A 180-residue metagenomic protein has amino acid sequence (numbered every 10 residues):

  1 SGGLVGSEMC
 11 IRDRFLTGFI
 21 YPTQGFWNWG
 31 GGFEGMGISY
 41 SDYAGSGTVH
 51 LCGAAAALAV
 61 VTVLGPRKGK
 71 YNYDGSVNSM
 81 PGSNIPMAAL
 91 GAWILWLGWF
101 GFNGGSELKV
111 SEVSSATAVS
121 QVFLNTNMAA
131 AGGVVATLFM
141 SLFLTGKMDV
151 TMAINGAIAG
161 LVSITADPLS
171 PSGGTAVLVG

Functional and structural regions predicted by a protein language model:
S1-G6, C10-I11: Single conserved hydrophobic/aromatic residue that forms the stacking wall/gate of nucleotide- or nucleobase-binding
R12-Y21, A54-L58, A92-W96: ...captures the hydrophobic TM-helix bundle architecture rather than a specific catalytic motif, and can also fire on
F15-E34, A59-G69: Hydrophobic alpha-helical segments and their helix-loop junctions in multi-pass secondary transporters
W29-A44, L108-V119: Membrane-interface interhelical loops and short amphipathic "cap" helices that link adjacent transmembrane segments
F33-S41, S46-V49, G69-K70, D74-G75 (+1 more regions): Histidine/cysteine- and/or acidic
D42-A57, A129: Alpha-helical transmembrane segments
P66, K70-G180: Accessory "access/gating" subregions that flank catalytic or transport cores
